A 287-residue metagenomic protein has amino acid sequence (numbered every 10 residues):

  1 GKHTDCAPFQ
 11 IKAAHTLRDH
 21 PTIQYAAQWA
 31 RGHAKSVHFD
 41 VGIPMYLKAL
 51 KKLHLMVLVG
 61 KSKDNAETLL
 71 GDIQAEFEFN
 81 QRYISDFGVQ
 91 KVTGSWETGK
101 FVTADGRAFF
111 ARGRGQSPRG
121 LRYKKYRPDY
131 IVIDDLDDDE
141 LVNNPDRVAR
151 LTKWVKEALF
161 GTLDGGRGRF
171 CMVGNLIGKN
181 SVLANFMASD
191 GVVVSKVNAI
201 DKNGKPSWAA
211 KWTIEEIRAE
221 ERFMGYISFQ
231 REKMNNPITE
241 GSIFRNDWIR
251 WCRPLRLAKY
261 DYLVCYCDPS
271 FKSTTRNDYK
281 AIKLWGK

Functional and structural regions predicted by a protein language model:
G1-Q24, D268: Pre-P-loop entry segment of helicase/translocase ATPase cores
T22-G42: Walker A/P-loop
F39-K51: Walker A/P-loop NTP-binding motif
V59-G115: Conserved nucleotide-state-sensing and coupling region of NTP-binding domains
G99-V155: Conserved RecA-like ASCE ATPase "motif II neighborhood" in helicase/translocase motors
R107-R114, D261-S273: Two-metal-ion RNase H-like nuclease active-site motif
N143-S207: ASCE P-loop NTPase helicase motor core
G204-P269: ATPase catalytic-site recognition across NTP-hydrolyzing enzymes
